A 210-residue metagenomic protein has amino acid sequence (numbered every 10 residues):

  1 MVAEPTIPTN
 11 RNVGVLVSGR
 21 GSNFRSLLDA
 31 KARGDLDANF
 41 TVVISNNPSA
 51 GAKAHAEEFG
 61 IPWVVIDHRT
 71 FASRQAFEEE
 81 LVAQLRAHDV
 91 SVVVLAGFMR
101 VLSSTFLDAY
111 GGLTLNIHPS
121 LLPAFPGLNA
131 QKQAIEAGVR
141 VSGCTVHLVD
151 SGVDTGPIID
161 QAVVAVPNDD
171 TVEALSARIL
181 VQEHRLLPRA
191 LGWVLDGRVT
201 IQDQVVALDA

Functional and structural regions predicted by a protein language model:
V2-G51: N-terminal Rossmann-like dinucleotide-binding module
R25, I201-A210: Short, basic/aromatic-enriched C-terminal tail that caps enzymatic domains
A30, V92, A96-V205: Donor/substrate-binding cores of folate-linked one-carbon enzymes
L36-A76, E80: Short, surface-exposed acidic-centric catalytic microdomains
S45-N46, R69-T70, R74-Q75, H88-S104: N-terminal glycine-rich "phosphate-gripper" loop used for MgATP/nucleotide binding and carboxylate activation
G60-P62, V90, V139: Short glycine/serine/threonine/alanine-rich loop segments
E79-A87: Short, well-structured alpha-helical segments in soluble
